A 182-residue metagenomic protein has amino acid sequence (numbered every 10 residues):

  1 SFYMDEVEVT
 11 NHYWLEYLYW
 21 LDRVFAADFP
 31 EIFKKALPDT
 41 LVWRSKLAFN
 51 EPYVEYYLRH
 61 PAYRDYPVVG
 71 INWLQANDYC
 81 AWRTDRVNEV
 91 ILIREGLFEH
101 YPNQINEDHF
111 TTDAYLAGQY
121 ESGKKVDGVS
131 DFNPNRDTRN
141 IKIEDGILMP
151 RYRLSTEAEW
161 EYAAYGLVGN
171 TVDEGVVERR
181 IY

Functional and structural regions predicted by a protein language model:
F2-Y182: Active-site microenvironments of metalloenzymes and redox enzymes
